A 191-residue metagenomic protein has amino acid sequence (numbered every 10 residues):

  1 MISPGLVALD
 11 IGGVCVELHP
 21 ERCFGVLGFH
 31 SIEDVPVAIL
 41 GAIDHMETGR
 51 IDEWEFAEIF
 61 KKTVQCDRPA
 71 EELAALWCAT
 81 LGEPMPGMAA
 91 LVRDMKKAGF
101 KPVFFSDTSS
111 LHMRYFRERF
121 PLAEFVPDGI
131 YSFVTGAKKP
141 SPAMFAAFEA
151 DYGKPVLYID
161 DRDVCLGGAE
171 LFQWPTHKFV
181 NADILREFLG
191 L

Functional and structural regions predicted by a protein language model:
M1-L40, T48, C66, L171-F172: Active-site neighborhood of HAD-like aspartate-dependent phosphohydrolases
I11, I159-D161: Acidic di-acidic motifs
H45-A74: A metal-dependent, Asp-based hydrolase signature
E72-V103, P142: Short, acidic loop-to-helix structural element flanking the phosphoryl-transfer center in phosphate-processing enzymes
S110-L157: Substrate-recognition "cap/lid" segment bordering the active-site pocket of phosphatases
M113, L166-G167, R186: Short alpha-helix immediately C-terminal to the canonical SAM-binding loop
M144, D161-W174: Acidic, divalent-metal-coordinating active-site segment for phosphoryl/phosphodiester hydrolysis, typified by short
